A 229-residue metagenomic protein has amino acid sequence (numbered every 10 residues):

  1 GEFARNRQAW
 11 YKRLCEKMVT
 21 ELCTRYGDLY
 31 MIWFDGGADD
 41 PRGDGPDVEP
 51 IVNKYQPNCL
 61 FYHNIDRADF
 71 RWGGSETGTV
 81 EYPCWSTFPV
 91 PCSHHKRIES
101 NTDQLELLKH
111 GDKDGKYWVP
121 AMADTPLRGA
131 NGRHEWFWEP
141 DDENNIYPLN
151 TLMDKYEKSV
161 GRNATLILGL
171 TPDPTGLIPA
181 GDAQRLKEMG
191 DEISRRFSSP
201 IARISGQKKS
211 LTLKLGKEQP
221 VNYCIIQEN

Functional and structural regions predicted by a protein language model:
G1-N229: Mature catalytic domains of secreted/periplasmic carbohydrate-active enzymes
